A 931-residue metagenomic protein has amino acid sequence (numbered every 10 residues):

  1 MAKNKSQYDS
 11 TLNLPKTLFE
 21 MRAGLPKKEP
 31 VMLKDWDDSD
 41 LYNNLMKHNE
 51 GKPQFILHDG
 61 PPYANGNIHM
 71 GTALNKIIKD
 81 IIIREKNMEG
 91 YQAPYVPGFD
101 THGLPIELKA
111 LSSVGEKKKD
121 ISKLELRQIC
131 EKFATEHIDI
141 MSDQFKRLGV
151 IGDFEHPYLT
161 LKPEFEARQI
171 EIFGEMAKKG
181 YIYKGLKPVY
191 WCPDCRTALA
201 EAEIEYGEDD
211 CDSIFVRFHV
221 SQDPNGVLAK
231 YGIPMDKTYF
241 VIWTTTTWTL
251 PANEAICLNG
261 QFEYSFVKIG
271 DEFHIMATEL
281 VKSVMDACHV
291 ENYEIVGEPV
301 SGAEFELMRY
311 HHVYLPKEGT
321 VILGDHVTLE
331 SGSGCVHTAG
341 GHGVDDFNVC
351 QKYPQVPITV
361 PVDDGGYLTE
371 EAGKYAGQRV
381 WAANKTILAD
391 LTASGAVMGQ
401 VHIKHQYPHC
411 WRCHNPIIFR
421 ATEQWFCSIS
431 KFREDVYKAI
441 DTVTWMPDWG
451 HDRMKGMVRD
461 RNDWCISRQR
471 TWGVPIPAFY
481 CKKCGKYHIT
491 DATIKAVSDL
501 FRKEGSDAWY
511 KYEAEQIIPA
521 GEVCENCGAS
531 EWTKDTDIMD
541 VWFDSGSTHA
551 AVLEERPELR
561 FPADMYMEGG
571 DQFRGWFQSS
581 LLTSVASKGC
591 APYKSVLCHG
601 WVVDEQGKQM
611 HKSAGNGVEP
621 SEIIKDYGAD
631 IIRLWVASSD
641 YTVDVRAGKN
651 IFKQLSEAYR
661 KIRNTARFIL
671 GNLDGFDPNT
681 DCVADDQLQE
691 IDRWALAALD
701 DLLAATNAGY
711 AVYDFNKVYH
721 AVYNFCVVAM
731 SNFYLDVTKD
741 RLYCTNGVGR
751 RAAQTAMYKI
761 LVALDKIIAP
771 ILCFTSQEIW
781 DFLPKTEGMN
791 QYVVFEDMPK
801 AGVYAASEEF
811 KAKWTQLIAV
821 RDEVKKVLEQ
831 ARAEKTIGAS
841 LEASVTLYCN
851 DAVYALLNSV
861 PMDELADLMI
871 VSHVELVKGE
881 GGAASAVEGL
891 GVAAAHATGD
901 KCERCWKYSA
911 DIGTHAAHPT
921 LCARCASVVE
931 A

Functional and structural regions predicted by a protein language model:
A2-E272, A339-K352, P357-K374, N384 (+8 more regions): N-terminal, positively charged nucleic-acid-binding surface of large information/translation enzymes
G71-I83, G90-Q92, F99-D100, F165-R168 (+7 more regions): Structured ligand/cofactor/substrate-binding pocket environments in proteins
D100, V189, P193, A200-G207 (+6 more regions): Acidic, turn-prone loop/beta-hairpin segments
F145, R168, W464, E657-L670 (+2 more regions): Core structural elements
V189, Y407, A478, G521 (+2 more regions): Residues immediately within or flanking Cys/His clusters that coordinate Zn2+ in small zinc-binding modules
C192, C410, C481, C524-C527 (+2 more regions): Short cysteine-rich clusters marking metal-coordination/redox-active sites
R196, Q469, G485, G528-A529 (+2 more regions): Cys/His-coordinated zinc-binding microdomains
V321-I322, A886-L921: C-terminal accessory/binding modules appended to enzymatic or scaffolding proteins
